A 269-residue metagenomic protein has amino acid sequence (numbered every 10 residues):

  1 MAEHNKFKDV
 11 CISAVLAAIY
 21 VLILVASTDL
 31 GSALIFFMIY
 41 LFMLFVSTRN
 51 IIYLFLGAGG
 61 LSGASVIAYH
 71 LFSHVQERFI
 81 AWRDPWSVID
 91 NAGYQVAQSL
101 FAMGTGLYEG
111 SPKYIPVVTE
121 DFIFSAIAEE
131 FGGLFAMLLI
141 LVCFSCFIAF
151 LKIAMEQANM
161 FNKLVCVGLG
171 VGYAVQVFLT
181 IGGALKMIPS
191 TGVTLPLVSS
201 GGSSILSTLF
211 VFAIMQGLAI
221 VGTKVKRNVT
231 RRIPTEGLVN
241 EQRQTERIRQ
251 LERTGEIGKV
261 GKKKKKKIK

Functional and structural regions predicted by a protein language model:
M1-H4, L41-N50, A68, L141-Q157 (+1 more regions): Structural signal for the C-terminal ends of transmembrane alpha-helices and the immediately following loop
N5-A26, L30-H70: Hydrophobic alpha-helical segments of polytopic membrane proteins
Y20-S27, T105-G110, A128-E129, L179 (+1 more regions): Transmembrane alpha-helix interface/packing and boundary motifs in multi-pass membrane proteins, characterized by
L24, S65, Y69, V142 (+1 more regions): Alpha-helical transmembrane segments of multi-pass membrane proteins
I39-Y53, I115-F135, G192-L206: Interfacial segments of multi-pass membrane proteins
Y53-L139, A158-V165: Hydrophobic, glycine- and aromatic-enriched re-entrant/interface helices and adjoining loop segments
E156-G192, V198: Loop-to-helix entry and N-terminal half of a specific, functionally important transmembrane alpha helix in multi-pass
I181-I188, V193-K269: A juxtamembrane structural motif centered on a specific transmembrane helix
